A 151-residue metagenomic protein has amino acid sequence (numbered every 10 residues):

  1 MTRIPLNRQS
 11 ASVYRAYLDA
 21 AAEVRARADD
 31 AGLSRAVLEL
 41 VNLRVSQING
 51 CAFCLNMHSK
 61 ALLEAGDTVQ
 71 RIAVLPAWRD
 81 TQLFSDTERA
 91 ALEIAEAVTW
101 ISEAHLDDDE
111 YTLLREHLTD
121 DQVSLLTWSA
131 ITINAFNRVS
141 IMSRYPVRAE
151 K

Functional and structural regions predicted by a protein language model:
M1-K151: Hydrophobic alpha-helical segments
